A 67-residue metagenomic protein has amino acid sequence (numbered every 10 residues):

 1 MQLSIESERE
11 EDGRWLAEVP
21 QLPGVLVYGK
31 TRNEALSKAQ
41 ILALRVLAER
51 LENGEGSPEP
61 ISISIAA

Functional and structural regions predicted by a protein language model:
M1-S4, N33, S37-A67: Short, charged, surface-exposed hinge/linker loops at domain edges that act as mobile lids or interdomain connectors
E8-L22: Short aromatic-glycine-(Arg/Gly/Cys) micro-motifs in beta-strand/loop hairpins
L22-V25, P60-S62: Intrinsically disordered, low-complexity segments enriched in proline/serine/threonine
P23-N33: A short, exposed loop/beta-hairpin motif centered on an aromatic-Gly-Thr core
